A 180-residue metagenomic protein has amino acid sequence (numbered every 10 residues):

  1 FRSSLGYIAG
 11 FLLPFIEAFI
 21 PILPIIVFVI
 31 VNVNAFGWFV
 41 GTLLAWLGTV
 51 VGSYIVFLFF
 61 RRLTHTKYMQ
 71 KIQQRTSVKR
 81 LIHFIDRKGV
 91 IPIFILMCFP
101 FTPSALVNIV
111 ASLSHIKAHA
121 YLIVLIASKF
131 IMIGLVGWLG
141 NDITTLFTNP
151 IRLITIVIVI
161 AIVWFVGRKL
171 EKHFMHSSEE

Functional and structural regions predicted by a protein language model:
F1, F11-F19, H119-A127: Short, amphipathic, aromatic/basic-enriched membrane-interface segments that mark the entry/exit of transmembrane
F1-L12, F39, W46-A105, L113-I116 (+2 more regions): Membrane-interfacial helix-loop-helix
F11-A35, F39-V40, P100-N108: Transmembrane helix boundary and interhelical junction motifs in multipass membrane proteins
A18, S53-Y54, K129, I133-G134 (+1 more regions): Hydrophobic transmembrane alpha-helices of multi-pass small-molecule transporters
A18-F19, W46, M97-F101, I126-F130: Residue-level hotspots within the lipid-embedded alpha helices of multi-pass solute transporters
V29-V51, A111-I123, A127: Interfacial segments of multi-pass membrane proteins
I30, F57, I109, L125 (+1 more regions): Transmembrane alpha-helix boundary and packing residues in multipass membrane permease domains and related
L125-T155: Alpha-helical transmembrane segments and their immediate juxtamembrane interface regions
